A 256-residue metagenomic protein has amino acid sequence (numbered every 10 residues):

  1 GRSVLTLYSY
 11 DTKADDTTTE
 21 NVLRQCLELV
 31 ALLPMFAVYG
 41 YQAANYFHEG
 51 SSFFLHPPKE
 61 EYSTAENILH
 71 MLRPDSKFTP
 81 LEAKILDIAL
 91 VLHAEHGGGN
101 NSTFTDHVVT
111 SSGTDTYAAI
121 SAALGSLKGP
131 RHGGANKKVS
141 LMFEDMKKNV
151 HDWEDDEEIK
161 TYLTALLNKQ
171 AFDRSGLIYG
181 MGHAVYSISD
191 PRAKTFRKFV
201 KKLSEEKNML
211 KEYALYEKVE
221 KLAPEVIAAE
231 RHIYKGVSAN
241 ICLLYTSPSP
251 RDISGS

Functional and structural regions predicted by a protein language model:
G1-S247, S256: Non-transmembrane, aqueous-exposed alpha-helical and coiled segments at domain scale
